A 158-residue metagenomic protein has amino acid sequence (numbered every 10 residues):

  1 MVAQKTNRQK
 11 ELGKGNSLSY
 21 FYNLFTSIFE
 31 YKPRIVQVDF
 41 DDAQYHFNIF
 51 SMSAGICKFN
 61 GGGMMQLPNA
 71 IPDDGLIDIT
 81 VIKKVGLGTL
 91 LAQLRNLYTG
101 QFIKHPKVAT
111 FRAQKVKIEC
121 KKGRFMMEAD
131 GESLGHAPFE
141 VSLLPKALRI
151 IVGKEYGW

Functional and structural regions predicted by a protein language model:
M1-W158: Long C-terminal subdomains/extensions of small-metabolite kinases
